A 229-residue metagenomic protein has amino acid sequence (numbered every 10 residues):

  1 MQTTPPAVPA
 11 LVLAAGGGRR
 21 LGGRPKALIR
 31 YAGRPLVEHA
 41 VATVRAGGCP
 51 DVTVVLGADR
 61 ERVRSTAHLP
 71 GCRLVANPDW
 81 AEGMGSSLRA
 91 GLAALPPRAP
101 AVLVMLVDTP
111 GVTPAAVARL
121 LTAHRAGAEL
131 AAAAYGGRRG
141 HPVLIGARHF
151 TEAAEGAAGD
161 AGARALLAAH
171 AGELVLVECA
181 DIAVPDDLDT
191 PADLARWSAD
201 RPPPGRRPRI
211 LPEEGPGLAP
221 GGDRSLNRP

Functional and structural regions predicted by a protein language model:
Q2-A7, A157-E214, L218-P229: Conserved alpha/beta core of the MobA/IspD/sugar-nucleotide pyrophosphorylase nucleotidyltransferase superfamily
T3-R139, A171-C179: Nucleotide and nucleotide-moiety/phosphate-recognizing core
R20, R62-S65, E152, D187 (+1 more regions): Phosphate- and divalent-cation-binding pockets in alpha/beta enzyme and binding domains that engage nucleotide-derived
I29-Y31, L144-G146, D187-D189, W197: Short beta-strand-to-turn element immediately C-terminal to the catalytic PLP-Schiff-base lysine in fold type I
T109, H141-P142, P185-D186: A residue-level structural signature of the nucleotidyltransferase/glycosyltransferase Rossmann-like core
V117, H149-A153, D193-L194: A generic structural signal for short hydrophobic patches within well-formed alpha-helices
R138-H170: Short, glycine-/small-residue-rich phosphate/pyrophosphate-handling segment
